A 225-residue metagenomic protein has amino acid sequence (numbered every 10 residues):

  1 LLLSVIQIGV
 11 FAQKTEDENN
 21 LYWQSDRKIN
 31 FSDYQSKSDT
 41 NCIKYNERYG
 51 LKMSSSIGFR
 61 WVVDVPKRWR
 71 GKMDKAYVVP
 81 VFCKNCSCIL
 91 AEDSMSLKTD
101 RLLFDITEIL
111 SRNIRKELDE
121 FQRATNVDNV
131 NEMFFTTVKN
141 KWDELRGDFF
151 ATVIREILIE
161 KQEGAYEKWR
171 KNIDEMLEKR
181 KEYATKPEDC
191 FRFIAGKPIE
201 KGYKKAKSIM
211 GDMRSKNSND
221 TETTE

Functional and structural regions predicted by a protein language model:
L1-E16: Bacterial Sec-dependent N-terminal signal peptides
L2-S4, T99, E178: Compositionally biased amphipathic helical and low-complexity segments enriched in hydrophobic
Q13-A91, F104, S111-E225: Extended, composition-driven regions rather than compact fold-specific motifs
M95-E108: Active-site recognition of the HExxH zinc-binding catalytic motif
